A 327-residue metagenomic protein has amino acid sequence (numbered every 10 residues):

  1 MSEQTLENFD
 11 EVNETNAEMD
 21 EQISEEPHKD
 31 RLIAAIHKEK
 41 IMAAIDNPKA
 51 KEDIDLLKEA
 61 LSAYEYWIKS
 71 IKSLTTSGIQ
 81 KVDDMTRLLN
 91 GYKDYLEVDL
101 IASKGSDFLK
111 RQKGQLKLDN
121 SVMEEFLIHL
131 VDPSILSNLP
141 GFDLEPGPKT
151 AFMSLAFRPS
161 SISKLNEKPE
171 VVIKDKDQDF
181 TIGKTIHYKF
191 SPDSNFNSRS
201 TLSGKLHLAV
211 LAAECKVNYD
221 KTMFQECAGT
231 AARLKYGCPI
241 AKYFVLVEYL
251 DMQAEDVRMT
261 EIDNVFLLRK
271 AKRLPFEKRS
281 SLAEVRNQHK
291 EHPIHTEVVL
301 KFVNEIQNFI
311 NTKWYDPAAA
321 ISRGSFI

Functional and structural regions predicted by a protein language model:
M1-S121, P133-G147, A151-P159, S163-L165 (+2 more regions): C-terminal tail/extension regions appended to the core domain(s) of diverse proteins
G105-K110, L206-E214: Glycine-rich, often proline-containing surface loops adjacent to acidic residues and nearby aromatics that form
D119-L127, M223: Short amphipathic alpha-helical segments
G147-S203: Active-site metal-binding core of divalent-cation-utilizing nuclease and nuclease-like domains
F180, A209-V217, C227: Conserved catalytic cores of phosphodiester-cleaving nucleases, focusing on short active-site segments
H187, Y219-D220, L250-Q253: Short, catalytically relevant binding-site loops at active-site mouths
K189-S194, N218-G229, Y236: Active-site-adjacent loop/helix micro-motif of nuclease/hydrolase catalytic cores
A213-N218, V245-Y249: Short His-Asn-centered micro-motif
